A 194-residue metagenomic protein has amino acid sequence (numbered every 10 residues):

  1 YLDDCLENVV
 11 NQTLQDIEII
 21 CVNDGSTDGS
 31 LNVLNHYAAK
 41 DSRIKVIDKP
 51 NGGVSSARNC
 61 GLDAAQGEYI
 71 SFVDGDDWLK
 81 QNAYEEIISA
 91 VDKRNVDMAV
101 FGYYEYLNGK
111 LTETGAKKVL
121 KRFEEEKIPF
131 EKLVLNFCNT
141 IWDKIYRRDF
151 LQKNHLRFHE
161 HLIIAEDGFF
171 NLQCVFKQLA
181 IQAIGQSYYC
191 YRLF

Functional and structural regions predicted by a protein language model:
Y1-F194: Nucleotide-sugar donor-binding/catalytic module of glycosyltransferases that assemble extracellular/cell-envelope
